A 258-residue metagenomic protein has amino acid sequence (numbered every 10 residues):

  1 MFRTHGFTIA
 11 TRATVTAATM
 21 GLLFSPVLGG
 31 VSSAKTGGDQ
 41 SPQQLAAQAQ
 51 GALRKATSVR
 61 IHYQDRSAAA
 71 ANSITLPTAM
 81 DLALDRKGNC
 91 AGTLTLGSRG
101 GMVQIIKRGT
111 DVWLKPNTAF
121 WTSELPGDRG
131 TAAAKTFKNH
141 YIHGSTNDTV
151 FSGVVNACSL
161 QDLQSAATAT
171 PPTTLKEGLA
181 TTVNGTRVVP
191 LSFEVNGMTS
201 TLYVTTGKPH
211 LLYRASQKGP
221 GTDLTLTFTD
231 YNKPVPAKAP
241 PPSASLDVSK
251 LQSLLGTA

Functional and structural regions predicted by a protein language model:
F2-D81, K87, A244, S249-A258: N-terminal leader/targeting segments and the immediate start of mature chains
A49, A79-R86, I105, V204 (+1 more regions): Extended lipid/amphipathic-ligand handling interfaces
I61, C90-L94, V112-K115, L211-Q217 (+1 more regions): Short hydrophobic/aromatic-rich beta-strand segments that constitute the beta-sheet cores of beta-sandwich/beta-barrel
Y63-A68, L94-G97, P116-T118, V195 (+1 more regions): Beta-turn initiation residues at beta-strand->coil junctions
S73-P77, S98-G100, V195-M198, G219-G221: Glycine-centered tight beta-turn/hairpin loop motif at sheet-sheet or coil-to-beta transitions
D85-A157, D223-T225: An acidic-aromatic
A167-K176: A short, amphipathic edge element
L179-S243: Gly/Pro-enriched, hydrophobic low-complexity segments that function as extracytoplasmic propeptides/linkers
